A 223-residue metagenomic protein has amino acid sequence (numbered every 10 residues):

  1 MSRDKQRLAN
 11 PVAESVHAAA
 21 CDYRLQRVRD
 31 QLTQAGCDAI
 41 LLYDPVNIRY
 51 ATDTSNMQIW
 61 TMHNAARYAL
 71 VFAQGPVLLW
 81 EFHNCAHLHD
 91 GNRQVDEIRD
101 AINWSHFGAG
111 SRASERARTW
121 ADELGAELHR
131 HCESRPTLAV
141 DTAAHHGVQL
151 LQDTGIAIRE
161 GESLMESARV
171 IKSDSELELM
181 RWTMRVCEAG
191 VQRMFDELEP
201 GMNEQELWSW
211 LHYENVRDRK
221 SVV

Functional and structural regions predicted by a protein language model:
M1-V186: A composition/biophysics-driven feature that prefers long, compositionally simple stretches
D22, D141-T142, G201-Y213: An alpha-helix initiation/capping motif
T137-V140, M194-M202: Conserved short loop/turn motifs at secondary-structure junctions
M184-M194, E204-L207, H212: Active-site pocket-lining segments that scaffold enzyme catalytic pockets across diverse folds
V216: Function-determining sites in protein domains
V222-V223: Conserved small/polar residues in nucleotide/adenosyl-binding loops
